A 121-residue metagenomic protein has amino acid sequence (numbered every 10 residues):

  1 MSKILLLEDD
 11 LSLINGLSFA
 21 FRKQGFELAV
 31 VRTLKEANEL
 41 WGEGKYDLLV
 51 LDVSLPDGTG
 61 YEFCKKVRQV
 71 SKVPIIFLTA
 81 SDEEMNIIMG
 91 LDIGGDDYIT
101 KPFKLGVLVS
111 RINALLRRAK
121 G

Functional and structural regions predicted by a protein language model:
M1-K120: N-terminal/domain-start alpha-helical segments
